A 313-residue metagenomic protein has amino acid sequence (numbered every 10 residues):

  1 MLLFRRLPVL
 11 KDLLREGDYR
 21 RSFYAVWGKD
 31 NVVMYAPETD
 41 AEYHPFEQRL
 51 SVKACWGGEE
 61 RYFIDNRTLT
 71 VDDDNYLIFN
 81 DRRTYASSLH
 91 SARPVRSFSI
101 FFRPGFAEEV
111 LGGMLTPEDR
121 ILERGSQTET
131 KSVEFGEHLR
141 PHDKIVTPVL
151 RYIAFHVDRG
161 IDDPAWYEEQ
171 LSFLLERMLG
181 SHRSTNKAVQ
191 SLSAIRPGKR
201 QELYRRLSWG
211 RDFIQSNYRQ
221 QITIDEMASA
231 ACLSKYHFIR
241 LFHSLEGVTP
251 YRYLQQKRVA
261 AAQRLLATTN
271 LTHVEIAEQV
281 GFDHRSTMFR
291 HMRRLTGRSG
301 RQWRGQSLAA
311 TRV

Functional and structural regions predicted by a protein language model:
M1-L14: N-terminal presequences and immediately downstream first alpha-helices
L2, Y19-Q127, D158-A165: N-terminal regulatory/effector-sensing and dimerization cores that precede helix-turn-helix DNA-binding domains
Q127-G198, E202-D212: An amphipathic alpha-helical interaction segment
G160, Q220, T269-N270, G281: Flexible coil/turn residues that form the inter-helical turn or adjacent wing/linker of helix-turn-helix
G180-S184, S191-Q201, W209-V259, A277-Q302: Basic/polar phosphate-binding segments, predominantly the helix-turn-helix DNA-binding elements of transcriptional
Y218-R219, L266-T268, L308: Short amphipathic helical patch at the helix-1/turn junction of helix-turn-helix
Y253, L265-L266: Cytosolic nucleotide-binding catalytic cores of signal-transduction proteins
E275, A309-V313: Intrinsically disordered, low-complexity basic tails/linkers immediately adjacent to helix-turn-helix/homeobox/MYB/SANT
